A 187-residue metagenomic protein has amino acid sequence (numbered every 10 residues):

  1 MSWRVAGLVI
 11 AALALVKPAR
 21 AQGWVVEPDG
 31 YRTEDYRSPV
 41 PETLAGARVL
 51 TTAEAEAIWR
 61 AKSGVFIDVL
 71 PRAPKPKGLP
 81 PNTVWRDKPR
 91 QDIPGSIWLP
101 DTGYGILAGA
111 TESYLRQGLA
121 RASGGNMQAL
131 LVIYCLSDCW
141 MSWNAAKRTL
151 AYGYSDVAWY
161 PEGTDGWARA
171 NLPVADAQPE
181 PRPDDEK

Functional and structural regions predicted by a protein language model:
M1-R4: Positively charged n-region of N-terminal signal peptides that target proteins for export
A6-K17: Bacterial N-terminal signal peptides
K17-A53, I58-A61, K77-V132, S137-K187: Rhodanese-like catalytic fold shared by cysteine-dependent sulfurtransferases and DSP/PTP-type phosphatases
A55, V65-L70: Short hydrophobic beta-strand that contains or immediately precedes a catalytic carboxylate
V69-A73, G78: Surface-exposed acidic loop/strand-edge motifs in secreted or periplasmic proteins that form small linear binding
